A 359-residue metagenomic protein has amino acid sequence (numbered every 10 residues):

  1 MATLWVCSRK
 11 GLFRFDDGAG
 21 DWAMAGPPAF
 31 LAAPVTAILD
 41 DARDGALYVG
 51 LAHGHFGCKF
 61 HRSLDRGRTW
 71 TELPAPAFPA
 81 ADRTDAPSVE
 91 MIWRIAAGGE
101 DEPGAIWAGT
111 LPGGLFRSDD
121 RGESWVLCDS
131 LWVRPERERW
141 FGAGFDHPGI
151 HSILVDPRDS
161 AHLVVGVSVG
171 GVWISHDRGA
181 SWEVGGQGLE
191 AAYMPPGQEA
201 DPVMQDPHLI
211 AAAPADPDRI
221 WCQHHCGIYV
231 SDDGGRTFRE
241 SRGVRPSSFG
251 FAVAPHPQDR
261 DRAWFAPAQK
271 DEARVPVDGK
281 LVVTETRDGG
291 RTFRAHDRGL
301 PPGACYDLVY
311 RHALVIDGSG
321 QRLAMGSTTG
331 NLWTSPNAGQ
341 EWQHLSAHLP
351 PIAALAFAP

Functional and structural regions predicted by a protein language model:
M1-P359: Extracellular glycan-interacting surfaces
